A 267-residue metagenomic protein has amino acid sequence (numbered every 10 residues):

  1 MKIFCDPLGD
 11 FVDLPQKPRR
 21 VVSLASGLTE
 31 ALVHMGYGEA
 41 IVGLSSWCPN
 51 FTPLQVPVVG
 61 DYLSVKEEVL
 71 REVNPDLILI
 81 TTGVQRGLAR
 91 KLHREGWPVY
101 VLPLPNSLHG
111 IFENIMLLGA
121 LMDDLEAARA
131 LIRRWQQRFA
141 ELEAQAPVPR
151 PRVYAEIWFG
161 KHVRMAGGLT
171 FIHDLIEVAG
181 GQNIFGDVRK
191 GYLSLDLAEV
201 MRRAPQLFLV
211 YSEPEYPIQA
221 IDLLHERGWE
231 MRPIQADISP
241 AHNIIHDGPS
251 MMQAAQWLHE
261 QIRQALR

Functional and structural regions predicted by a protein language model:
M1-F4, D10-L14, R20, G87-K161 (+3 more regions): Extracytoplasmic substrate-binding proteins
K2-C5, R19-V73, L77-L88, I184: A short, structured surface patch at a secondary-structure boundary
P18, S64-G83, W97, S194-E213: Proline-aspartate-enriched helix->loop->beta-strand connector
A31, V69-E72, K91, L175 (+2 more regions): Well-formed, non-transmembrane alpha-helical positions, independent of function
Y37, L54-Q55, E95-W97, A179 (+1 more regions): Short, structured coil segments at secondary-structure junctions
W47, M165-G191: Alpha-helical, coiled-coil/dimerization segments enriched in small aliphatic residues
F51-P57, V69, H109-N114, Q219-A220 (+1 more regions): Short, charged, surface-exposed secondary-structure boundary motifs
L88-R94, I218-E230: Short, aromatic/basic amphipathic alpha-helical patches
